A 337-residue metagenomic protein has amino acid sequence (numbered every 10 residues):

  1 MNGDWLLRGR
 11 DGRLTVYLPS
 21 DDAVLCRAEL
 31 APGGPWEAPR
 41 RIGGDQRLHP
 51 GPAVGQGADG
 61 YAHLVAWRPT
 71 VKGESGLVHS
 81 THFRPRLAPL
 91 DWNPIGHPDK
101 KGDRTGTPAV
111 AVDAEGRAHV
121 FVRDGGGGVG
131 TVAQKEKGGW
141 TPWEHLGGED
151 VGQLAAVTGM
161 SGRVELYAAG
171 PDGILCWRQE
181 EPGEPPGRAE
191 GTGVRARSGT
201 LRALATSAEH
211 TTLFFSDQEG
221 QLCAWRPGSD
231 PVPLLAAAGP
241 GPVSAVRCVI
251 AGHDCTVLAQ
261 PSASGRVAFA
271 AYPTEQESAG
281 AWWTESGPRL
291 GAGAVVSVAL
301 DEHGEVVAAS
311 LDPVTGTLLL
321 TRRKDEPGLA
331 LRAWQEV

Functional and structural regions predicted by a protein language model:
M1-V337: A structural motif
